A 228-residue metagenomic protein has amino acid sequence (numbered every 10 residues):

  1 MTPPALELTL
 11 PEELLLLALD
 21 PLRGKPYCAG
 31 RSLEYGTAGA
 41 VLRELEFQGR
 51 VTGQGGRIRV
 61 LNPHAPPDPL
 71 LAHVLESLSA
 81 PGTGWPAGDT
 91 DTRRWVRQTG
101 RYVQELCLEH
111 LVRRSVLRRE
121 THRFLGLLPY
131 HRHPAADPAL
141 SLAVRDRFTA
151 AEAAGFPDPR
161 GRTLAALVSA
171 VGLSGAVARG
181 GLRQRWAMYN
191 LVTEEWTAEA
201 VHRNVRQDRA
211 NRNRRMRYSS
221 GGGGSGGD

Functional and structural regions predicted by a protein language model:
M1-Q98, R214-D228: Short, amphipathic alpha-helical interface elements at domain boundaries that mediate macromolecular binding
L22, P26, G82-P86, R119 (+2 more regions): Residue-level signal for secondary-structure boundary elements
A38, R101-Q104, L140-V144, N204 (+1 more regions): Charged, low-complexity, helix-prone segments enriched in Lys/Glu/Asp/Gln
V51, V116-L117: Short hydrophobic beta-strand motif reused across regulatory alpha/beta modules
G55-I58, T121-G126: Short, Lys/Arg-rich nucleic-acid/phosphate-binding segment
N62-L106, R113, G126-A166, A170 (+1 more regions): Short, amphipathic alpha-helical interaction segments positioned at domain boundaries
T149-D228: Short hydrophobic helical membrane-anchoring segments positioned at the boundary with long low-complexity
